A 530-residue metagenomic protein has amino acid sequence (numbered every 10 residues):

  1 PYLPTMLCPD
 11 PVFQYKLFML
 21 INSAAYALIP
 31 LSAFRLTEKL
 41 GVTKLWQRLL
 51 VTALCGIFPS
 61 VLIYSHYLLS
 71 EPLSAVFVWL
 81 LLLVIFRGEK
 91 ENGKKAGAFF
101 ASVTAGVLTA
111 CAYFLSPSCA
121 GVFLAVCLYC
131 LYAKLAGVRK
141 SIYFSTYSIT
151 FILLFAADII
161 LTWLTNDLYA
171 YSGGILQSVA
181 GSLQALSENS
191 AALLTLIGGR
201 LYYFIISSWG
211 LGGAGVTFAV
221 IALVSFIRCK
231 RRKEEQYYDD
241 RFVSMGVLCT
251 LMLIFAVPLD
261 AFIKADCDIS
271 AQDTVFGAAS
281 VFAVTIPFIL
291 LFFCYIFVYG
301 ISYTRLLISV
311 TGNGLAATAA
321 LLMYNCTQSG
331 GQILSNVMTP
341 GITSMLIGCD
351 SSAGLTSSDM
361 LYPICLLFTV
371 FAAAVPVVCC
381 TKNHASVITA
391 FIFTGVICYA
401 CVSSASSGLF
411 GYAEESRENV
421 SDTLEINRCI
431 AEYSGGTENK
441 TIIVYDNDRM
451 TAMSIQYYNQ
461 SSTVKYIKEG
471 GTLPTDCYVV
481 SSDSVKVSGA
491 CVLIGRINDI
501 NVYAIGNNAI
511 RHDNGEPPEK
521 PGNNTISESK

Functional and structural regions predicted by a protein language model:
P1, L7-L31, L49, Y64: Loop-to-helix entry region of an early transmembrane alpha helix in multi-pass inner-membrane enzymes
L28-I57, A75-V76, Y303: Transmembrane-helix signature of polytopic, membrane-embedded enzymes that assemble or transfer cell-envelope glycans
A33, F204-V243, V247, I289-Y295 (+2 more regions): Hydrophobic, aromatic-rich transmembrane alpha-helices and their immediate juxtamembrane boundary segments
V51-T52, A98-S116, V126-L128, I149-L153: Membrane-interface alpha helices of multi-pass inner-membrane proteins
S60-L73: Short acidic/glycine- and proline-prone juxtamembrane loop motifs at membrane-interface regions of multi-pass membrane
L73-N92, A105-T109, F123-C127, L291: Specific aromatic-rich, kink-prone transmembrane helix
A75-F77, P117-A133, G213-V220: Transmembrane-embedded, aromatic-rich helix segments that form part of the hydrophobic channel/pocket engaging
Y132-L135, S141-R228, C249-K264, A316-Q332: Membrane-lumen/periplasm interface segments of specific transmembrane helices in polyprenyl phosphate-linked
